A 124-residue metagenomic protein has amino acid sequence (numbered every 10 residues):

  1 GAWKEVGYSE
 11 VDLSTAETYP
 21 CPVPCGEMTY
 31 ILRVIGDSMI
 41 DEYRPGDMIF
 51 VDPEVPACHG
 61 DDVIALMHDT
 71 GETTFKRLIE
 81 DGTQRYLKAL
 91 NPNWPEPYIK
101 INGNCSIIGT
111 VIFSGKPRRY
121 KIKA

Functional and structural regions predicted by a protein language model:
G1-P45, F113-A124: Short, positionally conserved secondary-structure boundary motifs
D12, G71, N93-P95: Short, surface-exposed beta-strand-loop junctions and turns on beta-sheet-rich folds
T29-L32, T73-K76, S106-G109: Small-residue-enriched segments and motifs
D37-I40, D61-Q84: Short, compositionally biased
D47-M48, D61: Structural motif
I79-R119: Glycine- and charge-enriched low-complexity intrinsically disordered segments
